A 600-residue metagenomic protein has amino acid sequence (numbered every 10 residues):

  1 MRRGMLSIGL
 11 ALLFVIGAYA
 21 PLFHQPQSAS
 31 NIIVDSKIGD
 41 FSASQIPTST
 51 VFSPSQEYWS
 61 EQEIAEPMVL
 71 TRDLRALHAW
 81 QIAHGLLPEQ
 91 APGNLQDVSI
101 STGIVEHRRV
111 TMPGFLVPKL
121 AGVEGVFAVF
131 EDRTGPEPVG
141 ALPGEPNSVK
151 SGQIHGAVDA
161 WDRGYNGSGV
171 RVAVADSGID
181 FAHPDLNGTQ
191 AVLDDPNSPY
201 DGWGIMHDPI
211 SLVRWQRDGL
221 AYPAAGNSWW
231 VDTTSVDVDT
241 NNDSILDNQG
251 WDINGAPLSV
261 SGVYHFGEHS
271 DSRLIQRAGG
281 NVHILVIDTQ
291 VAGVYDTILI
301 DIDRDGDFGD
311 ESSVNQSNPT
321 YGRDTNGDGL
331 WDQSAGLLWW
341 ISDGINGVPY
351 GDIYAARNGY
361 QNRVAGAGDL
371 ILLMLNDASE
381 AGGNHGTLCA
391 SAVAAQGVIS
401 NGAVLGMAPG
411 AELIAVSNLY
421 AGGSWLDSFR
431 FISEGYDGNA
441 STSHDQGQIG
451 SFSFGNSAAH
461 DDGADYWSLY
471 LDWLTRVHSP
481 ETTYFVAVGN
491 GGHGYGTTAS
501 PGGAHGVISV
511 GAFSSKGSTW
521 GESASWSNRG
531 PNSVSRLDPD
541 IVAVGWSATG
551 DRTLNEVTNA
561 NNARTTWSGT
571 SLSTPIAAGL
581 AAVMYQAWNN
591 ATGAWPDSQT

Functional and structural regions predicted by a protein language model:
M1-A29: Secretory targeting signatures
A29, I33-E63, I82, I100 (+7 more regions): N-terminal domain-start motif of subtilase-like serine proteases
H78, I82-R163, N187, V192 (+3 more regions): Autoinhibitory propeptides
D159-Y295, I302-D303, D307-N318, G322-W425 (+7 more regions): Subtilisin-like serine protease catalytic core
D176, L471, G489, G569: Active-site glycine-centered loops adjacent to acidic/histidine catalytic or metal-binding residues that shape
G344-N346, Y354-V364, A499-Q586: Extracellular S/T/G-rich loop segment that most often corresponds to the catalytic His/Ser-adjacent loop
W425-A440, F452, A459, A464-W467 (+2 more regions): Hydrophobic, small-residue-rich alpha-helical packing segments that form membrane-like cores
S451-S453, Y484-G489, V510: Active-site neighborhood of phospho(di)ester-bond hydrolases with catalytic His/Asp-centered motifs
